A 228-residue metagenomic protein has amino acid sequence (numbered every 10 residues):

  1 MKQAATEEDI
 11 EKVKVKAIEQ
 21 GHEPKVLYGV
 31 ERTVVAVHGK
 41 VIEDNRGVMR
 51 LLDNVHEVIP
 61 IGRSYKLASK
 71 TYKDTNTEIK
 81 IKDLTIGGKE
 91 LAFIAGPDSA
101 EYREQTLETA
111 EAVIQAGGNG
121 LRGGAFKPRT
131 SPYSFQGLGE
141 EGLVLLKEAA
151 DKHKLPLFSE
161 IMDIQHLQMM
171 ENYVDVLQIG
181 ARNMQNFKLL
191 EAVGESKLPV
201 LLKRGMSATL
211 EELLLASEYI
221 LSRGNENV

Functional and structural regions predicted by a protein language model:
M1-I94: Non-catalytic terminal accessory/regulatory regions of metabolic enzymes
K2-Q3, L138, K154-Q165, D175-N186 (+1 more regions): Catalytic beta/alpha-barrel core
Q3-A4, E90-E108, S131-G137, P156-E160 (+1 more regions): Active-site mouth loops of central-metabolism enzymes
M49, G96, V113, L121 (+2 more regions): Conserved, mostly hydrophobic/aromatic
K89-L91, G117-N119, D151-L157, Y173-D175 (+2 more regions): Short, well-ordered coil/turn segments that N-cap beta-strands
R122-E140: Glycine-rich, proline-tolerant flexible connector loops at the mouths of alpha/beta enzymes
A125-R129, N183-V228: Conserved anion-binding
F135-S159, A192-P199: Alpha-helix-loop-beta-strand connector modules within alpha/beta enzyme cores
